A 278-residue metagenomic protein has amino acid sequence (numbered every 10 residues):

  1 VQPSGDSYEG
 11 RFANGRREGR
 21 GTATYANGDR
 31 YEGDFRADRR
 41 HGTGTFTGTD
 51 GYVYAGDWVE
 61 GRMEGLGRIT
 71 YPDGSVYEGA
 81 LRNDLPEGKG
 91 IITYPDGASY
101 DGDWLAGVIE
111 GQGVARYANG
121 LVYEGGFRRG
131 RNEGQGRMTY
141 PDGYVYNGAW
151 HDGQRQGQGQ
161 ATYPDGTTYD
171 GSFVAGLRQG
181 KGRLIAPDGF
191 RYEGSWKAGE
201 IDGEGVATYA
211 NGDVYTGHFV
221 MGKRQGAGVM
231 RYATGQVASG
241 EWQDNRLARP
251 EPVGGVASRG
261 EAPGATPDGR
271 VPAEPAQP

Functional and structural regions predicted by a protein language model:
V1-P3, P278: Low-complexity/repetitive intrinsically disordered segments
S7-R17, R30-H41, V53-E64, V76-E87 (+7 more regions): Conserved anchor residues at repeat-unit boundaries in beta-strand-based tandem repeats, strongest for the MORN repeat
T22-A26, E32, A37, V114 (+1 more regions): Intrinsically disordered, low-complexity repeat tracts
P250-P278: Compositionally biased, proline/threonine/alanine/serine-rich low-complexity intrinsically disordered stretches
